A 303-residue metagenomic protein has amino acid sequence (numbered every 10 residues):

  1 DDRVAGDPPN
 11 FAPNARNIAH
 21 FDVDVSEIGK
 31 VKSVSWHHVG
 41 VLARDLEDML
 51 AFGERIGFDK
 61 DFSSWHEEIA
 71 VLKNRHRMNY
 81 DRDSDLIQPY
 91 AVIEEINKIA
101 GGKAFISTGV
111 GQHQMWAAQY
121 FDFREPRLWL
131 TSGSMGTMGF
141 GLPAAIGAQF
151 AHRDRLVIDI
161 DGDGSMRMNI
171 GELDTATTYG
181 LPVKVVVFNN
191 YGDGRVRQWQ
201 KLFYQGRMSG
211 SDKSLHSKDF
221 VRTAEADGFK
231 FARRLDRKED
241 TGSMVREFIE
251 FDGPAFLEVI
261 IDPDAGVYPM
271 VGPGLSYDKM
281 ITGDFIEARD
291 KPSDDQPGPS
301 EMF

Functional and structural regions predicted by a protein language model:
D1, L46-G57, K73-R77, N97-A100 (+5 more regions): Structural signal for hydrophobic packing residues in well-ordered secondary-structure cores of soluble enzyme domains
D1-E68, V245: Glycine-rich, acidic loop regions that bind phosphate or pyrophosphate groups
N10-A12, I28-V31, H37-V39, A43-M49 (+1 more regions): Thiamine diphosphate
V23-D24, G111, G162: An acidic- and aromatic-residue-enriched active-site/binding cleft used to recognize and process polar
D61-W65, G109-V110, I260: Short coil/turn segments at secondary-structure boundaries
E67-Q149: Active-site diphosphate/adenylate-binding microenvironment
